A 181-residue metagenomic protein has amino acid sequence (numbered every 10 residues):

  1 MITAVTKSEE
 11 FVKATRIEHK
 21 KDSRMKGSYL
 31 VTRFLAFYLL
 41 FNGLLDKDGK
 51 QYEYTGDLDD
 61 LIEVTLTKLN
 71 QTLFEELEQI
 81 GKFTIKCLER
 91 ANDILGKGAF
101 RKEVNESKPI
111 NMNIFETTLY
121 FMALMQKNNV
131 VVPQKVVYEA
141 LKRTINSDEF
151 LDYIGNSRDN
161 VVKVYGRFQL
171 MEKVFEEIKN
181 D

Functional and structural regions predicted by a protein language model:
M1-D152, M171: Solvent-exposed functional surfaces
K142-D181: Eukaryote-biased recognition of C-terminal alpha-helical segments
